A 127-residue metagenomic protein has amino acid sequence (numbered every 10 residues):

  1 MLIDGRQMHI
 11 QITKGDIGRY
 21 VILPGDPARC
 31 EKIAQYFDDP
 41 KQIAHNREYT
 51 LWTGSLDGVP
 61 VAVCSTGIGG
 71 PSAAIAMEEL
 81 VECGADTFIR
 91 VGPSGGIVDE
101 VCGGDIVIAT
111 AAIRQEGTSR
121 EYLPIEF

Functional and structural regions predicted by a protein language model:
M1-F127: Metabolite-binding pocket within alpha/beta catalytic cores that recognizes anionic/polar moieties
